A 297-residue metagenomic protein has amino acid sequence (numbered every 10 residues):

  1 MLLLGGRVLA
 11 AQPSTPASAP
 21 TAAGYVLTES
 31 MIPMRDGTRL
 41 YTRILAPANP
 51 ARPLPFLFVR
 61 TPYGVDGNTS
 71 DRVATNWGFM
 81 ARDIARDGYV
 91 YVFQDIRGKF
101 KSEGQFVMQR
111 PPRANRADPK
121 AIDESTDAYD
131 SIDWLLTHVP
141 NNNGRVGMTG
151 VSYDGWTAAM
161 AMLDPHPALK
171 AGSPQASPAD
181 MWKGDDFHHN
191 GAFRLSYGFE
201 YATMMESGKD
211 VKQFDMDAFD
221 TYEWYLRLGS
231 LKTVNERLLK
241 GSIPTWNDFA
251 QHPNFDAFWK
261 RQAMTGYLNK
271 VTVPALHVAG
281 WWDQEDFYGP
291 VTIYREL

Functional and structural regions predicted by a protein language model:
S14-R52: N-terminal cap/lid segment of alpha/beta-hydrolase-fold proteins
A51-T137, F187, F193: Cap/lid segment of the alpha/beta-hydrolase catalytic domain
W77-G78, R86, M108-A128, M160-K270: Accessory cap/linker subdomain of secreted extracellular hydrolases
P140-S152: Alpha/beta-hydrolase fold nucleophile elbow
M148-G150, Q175, V278: Short beta-strand immediately N-terminal to the catalytic nucleophile in serine-hydrolase-like folds
G150-M160: Glycine-rich nucleophile elbow surrounding the catalytic serine of serine-hydrolase chemistry
V271, H277-A279: Short beta-strand/loop motif that positions the catalytic acidic residue of the alpha/beta-hydrolase fold
Q284-V291: Conserved alpha/beta-hydrolase "acid-adjacent" motif
